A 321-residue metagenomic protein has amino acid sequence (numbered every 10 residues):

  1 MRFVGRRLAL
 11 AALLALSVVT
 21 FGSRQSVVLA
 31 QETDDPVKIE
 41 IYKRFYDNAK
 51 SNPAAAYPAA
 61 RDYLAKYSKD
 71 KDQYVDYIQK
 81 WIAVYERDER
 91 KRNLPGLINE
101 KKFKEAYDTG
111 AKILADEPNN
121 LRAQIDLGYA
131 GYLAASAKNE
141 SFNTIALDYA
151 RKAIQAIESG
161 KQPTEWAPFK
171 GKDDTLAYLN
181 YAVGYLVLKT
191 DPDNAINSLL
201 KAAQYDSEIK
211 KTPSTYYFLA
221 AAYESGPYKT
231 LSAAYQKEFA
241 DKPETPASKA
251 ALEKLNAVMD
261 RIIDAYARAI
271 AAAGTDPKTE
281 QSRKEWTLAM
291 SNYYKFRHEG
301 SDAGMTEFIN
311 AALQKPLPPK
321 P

Functional and structural regions predicted by a protein language model:
M1-L14, T20-Q25: Bacterial N-terminal signal peptides that target proteins for export
Q25-E100: N-terminal leader/linker segments that initiate helical-solenoid repeat arrays
K43, D88, R92, D126 (+3 more regions): "A position-specific structural signal for the A-helix of alpha-solenoid helical repeats
F45-K50, G128, Y132-E140, G184-P192 (+6 more regions): Short coil/turn linking the two alpha-helices of tandem helical-hairpin repeats
K50-A54, V75-D76, D88, R92-G96 (+4 more regions): Short coil/linker segments at helix-helix boundaries
S68, E117-N119, E158, S207-K210 (+1 more regions): Short coil turns that delineate tetratricopeptide repeat
Q162-W166, D241, K249, E253-N256 (+1 more regions): Terminal, low-structured helical/coil segments at or just beyond the last alpha-helical repeat
